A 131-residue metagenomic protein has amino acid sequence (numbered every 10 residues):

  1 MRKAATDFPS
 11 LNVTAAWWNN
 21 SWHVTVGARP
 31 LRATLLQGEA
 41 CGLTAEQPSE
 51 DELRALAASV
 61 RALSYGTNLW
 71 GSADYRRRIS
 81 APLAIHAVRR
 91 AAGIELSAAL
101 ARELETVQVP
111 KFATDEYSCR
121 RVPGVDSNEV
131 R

Functional and structural regions predicted by a protein language model:
M1-R131: C-terminal structural segment of proteins
